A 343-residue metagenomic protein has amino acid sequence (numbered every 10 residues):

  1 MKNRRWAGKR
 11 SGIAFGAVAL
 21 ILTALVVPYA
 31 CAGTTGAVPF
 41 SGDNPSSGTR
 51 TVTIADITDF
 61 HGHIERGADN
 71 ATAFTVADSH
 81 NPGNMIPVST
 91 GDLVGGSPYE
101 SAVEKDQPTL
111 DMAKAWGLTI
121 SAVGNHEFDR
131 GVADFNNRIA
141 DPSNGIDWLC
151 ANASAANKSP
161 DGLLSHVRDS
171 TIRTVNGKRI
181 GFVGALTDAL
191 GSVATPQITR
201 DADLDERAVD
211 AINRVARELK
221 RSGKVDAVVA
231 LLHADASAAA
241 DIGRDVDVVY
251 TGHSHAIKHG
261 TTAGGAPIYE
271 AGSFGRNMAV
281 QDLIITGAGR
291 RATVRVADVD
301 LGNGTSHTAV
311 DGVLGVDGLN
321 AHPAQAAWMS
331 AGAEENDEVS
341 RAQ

Functional and structural regions predicted by a protein language model:
R4-A37: Secretory targeting and sorting signals
R5-A7, G117, L149, M329: Short linear interaction motif-like sites in intrinsically disordered regions of transcription factors
G12, A17-V18, E270, S306 (+1 more regions): Short, functionally important structural connectors and interaction interfaces within domains
T23-P28, D129, A256, V310: Intrinsic structural disorder/low-complexity segments
G36-H307: Acidic, metal/ion-coordinating pockets
I285-Q343: A short C-terminal boundary segment appended to hydrolase-like catalytic domains
